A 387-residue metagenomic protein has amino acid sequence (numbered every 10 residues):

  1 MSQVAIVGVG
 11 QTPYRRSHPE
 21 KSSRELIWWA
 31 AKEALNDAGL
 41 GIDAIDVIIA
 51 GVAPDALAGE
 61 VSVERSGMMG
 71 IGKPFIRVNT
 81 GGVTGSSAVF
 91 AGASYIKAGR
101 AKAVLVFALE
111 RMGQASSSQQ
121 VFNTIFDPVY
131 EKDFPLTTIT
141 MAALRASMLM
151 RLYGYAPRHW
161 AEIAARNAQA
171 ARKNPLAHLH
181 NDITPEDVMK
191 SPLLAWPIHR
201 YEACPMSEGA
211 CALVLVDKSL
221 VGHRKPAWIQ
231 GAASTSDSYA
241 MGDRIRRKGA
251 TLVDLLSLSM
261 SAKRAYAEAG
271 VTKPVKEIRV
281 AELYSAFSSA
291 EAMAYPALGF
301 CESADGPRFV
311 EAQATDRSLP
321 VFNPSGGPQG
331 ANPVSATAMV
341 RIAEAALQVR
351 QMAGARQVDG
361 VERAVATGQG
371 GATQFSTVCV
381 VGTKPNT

Functional and structural regions predicted by a protein language model:
M1-R24, T124, E162, L193-M260 (+7 more regions): Condensing-enzyme catalytic core mediating Claisen C-C bond formation in acyl metabolism
M1-V83, A91, L149-A156, H178-D187 (+5 more regions): Conserved active-site "lid/cap" helical segment
Q11-P13, V52-D55, T80-T84, A108-G113 (+6 more regions): Acidic, glycine-rich active-site loops and adjacent beta-strand->loop/helix elements that engage anionic groups
H18-P19, F90, A115-Q120, R172-L176 (+4 more regions): Short acidic, glycine/serine/threonine-rich loops at helix termini
I42-G51, P74-R77, V104-L109, R158-A165 (+5 more regions): Beta-strand segments within the central parallel beta-sheet cores of soluble alpha/beta enzyme folds
G51-F107, R111-M141, L179-P205, T235-Y239 (+2 more regions): Conserved catalytic cysteine-centered active-site region of acyl-thioester-dependent Claisen-condensing enzymes
P54-R65, M241-I245, Y284-R308, A372-V380: Short glycine/threonine-rich loop-to-helix capping motif typified by GTGT followed within a few residues by an Asp-Pro
T80-E110, I139-K173, L213-S219, N332-A353: Active-site-proximal alpha-helical scaffold in enzymes
